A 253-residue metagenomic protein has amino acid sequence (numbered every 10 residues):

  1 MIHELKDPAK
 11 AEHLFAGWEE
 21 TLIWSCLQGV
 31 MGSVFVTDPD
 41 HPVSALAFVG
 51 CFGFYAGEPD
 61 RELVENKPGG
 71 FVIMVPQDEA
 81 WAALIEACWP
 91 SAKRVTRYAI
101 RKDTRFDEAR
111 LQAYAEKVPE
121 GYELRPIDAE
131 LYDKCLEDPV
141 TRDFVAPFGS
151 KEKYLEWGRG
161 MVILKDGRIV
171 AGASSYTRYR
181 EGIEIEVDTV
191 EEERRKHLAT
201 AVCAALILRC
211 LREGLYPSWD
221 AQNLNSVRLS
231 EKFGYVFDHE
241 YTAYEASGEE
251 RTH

Functional and structural regions predicted by a protein language model:
M1-E20, A109-K151: Short amphipathic alpha-helix that is part of the acyltransferase structural core
Q28-F48, G158-A173: Conserved beta-hairpin
M31-K134, Y244-E245: Acyl-donor-binding surface of acyltransferase catalytic domains
R61-E65, I185, R195-R209, R228 (+1 more regions): Conserved acetyl-CoA-binding loop-helix of GNAT-fold acetyltransferases
G69-E79, C210-Q222: Conserved GNAT acetyl-CoA-binding A-motif
A82-A92, T200, Q222-E240: Conserved active-site alpha-helix within GNAT-family acetyltransferase domains
K102-F106, K232-H253: Terminal substrate-recognition subdomain of acyl/acetyltransferases
S150-V190: A conserved beta-strand-loop-helix scaffold within acyl/acetyltransferase catalytic domains
